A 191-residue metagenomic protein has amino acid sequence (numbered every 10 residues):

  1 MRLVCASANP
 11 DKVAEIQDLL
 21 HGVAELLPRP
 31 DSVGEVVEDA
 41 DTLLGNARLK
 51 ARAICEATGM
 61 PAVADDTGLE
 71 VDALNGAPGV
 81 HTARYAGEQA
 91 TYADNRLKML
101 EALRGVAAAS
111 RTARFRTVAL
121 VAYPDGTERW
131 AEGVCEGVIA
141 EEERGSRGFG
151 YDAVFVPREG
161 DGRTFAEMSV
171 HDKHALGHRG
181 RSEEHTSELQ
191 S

Functional and structural regions predicted by a protein language model:
M1-V4, D11-E183, S187: Anionic-ligand binding patches
L189-S191: Hydrophobic alpha-helical segments, chiefly the membrane-spanning helices and signal/signal-anchor peptides
